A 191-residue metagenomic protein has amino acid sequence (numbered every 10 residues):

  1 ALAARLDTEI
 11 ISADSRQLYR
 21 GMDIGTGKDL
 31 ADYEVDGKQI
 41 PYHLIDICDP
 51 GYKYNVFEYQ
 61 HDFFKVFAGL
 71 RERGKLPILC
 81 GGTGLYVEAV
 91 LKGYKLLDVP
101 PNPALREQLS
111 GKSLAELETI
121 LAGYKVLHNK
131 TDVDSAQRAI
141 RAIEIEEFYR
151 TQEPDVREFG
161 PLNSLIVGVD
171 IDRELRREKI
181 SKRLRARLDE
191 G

Functional and structural regions predicted by a protein language model:
A1-E190: Phosphate/pyrophosphate-binding catalytic cores of soluble transferases and nucleic-acid-acting enzymes
